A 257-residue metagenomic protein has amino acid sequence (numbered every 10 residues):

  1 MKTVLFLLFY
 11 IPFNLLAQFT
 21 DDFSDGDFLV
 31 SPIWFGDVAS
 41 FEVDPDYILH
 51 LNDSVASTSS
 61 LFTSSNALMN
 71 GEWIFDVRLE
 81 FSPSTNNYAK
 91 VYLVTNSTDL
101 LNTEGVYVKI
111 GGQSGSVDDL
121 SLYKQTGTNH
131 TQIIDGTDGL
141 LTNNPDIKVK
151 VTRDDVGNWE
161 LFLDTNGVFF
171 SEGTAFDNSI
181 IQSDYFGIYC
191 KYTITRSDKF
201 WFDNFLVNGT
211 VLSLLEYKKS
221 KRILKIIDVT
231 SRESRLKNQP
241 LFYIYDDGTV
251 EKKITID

Functional and structural regions predicted by a protein language model:
F19, D27-S57: Extracellular glycan-recognition surfaces and repeat-rich motifs
F23, F200-V207: Extracellular beta-strand elements of beta-rich domains used for carbohydrate recognition/degradation or cell-matrix
F23, F75-V77, L141-T174: Carbohydrate-binding surfaces in secreted/extracellular proteins
N52-L120: Secretory/extracellular carbohydrate-interaction modules and structurally similar beta-sandwich "look-alikes"
N87, E172-W201: Flexible glycan-contacting loops in extracellular carbohydrate-active proteins
Q125-K150: Short, aromatic/His-centered strand-loop micro-motif at the edge of beta-sheets
L206-S234: Residue-level detector of functionally pivotal "anchor" positions at catalytic/ligand-binding pockets or at interdomain
P240-D257: C-terminal tail/sorting-segment detector
